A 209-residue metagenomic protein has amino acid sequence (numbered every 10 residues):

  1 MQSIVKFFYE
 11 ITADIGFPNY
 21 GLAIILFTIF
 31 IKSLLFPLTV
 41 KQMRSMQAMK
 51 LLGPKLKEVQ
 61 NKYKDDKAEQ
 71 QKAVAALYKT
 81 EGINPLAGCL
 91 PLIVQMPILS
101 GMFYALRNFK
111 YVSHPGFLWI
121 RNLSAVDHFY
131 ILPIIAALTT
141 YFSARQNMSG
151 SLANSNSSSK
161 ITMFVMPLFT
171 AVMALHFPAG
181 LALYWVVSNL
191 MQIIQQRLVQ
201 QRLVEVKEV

Functional and structural regions predicted by a protein language model:
M1-V209: Helix-loop-helix
